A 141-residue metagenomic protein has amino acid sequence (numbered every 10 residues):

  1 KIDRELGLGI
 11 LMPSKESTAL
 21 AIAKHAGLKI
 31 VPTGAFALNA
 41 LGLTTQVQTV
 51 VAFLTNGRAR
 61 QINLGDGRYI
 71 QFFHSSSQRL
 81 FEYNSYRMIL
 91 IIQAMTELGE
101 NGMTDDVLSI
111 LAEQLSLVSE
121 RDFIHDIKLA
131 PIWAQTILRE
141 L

Functional and structural regions predicted by a protein language model:
K1, I22-L64, Y69: Short gly/ser-rich loop at a beta-strand->alpha-helix junction or flexible surface loop bordering the NTP-binding
K1-I22: Short beta-edge/loop segments at beta->alpha junctions of small alpha/beta modules that act as binding/recognition
I10-M12, Q48-L54, G65-F73, V118-K128 (+1 more regions): Short, charged low-complexity intrinsically disordered segments located at boundaries of structured domains
M12-E16, G27-P32, S85: Alpha-helix initiation and capping sites
K15-A19, Q48-V50, R60-Q61, R79 (+2 more regions): Residue-level detector of solvent-exposed, low-hydrophobicity positions
S17-A23, F72-S77: Short, flexible active-site loops
H74-L141: Hydrophobic alpha-helical interaction segments
